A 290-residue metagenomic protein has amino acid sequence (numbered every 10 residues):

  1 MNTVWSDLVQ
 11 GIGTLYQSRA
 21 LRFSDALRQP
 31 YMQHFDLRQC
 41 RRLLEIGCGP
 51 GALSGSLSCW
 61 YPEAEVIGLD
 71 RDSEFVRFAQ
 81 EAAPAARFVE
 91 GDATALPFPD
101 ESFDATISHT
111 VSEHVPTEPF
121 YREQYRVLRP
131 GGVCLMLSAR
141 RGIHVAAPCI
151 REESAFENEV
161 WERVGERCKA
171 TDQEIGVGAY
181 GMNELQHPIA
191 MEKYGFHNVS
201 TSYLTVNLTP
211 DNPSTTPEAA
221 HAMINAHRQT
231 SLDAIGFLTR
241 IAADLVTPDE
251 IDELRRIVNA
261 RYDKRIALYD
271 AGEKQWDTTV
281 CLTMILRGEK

Functional and structural regions predicted by a protein language model:
N2-A26: Class I SAM-dependent methyltransferase Rossmann-like catalytic core, especially the SAM/SAH-binding loop
R22-R41: Conserved alpha-helix/loop element of class I SAM-dependent methyltransferases that forms part of the SAM/SAH-binding
L44-I46, P50-A95: Class I SAM-dependent methyltransferase SAM/SAH-binding core
T94-A105: A short acidic, Gly/Pro-enriched loop at the edge of an enzyme's catalytic core that lines a small-molecule cofactor
A105-E118: A short SAM/SAH-binding and catalytic strip from SAM-dependent methyltransferases
P119-V133: A short glycine-rich, Lys/Arg-flanked "PGG" loop and its adjoining helix->strand segment in the class I
M136-Q229: Conserved catalytic/acceptor-binding region of the Class I
Y180-G181, L185, S200-E289: Conserved Class I S-adenosyl-L-methionine
